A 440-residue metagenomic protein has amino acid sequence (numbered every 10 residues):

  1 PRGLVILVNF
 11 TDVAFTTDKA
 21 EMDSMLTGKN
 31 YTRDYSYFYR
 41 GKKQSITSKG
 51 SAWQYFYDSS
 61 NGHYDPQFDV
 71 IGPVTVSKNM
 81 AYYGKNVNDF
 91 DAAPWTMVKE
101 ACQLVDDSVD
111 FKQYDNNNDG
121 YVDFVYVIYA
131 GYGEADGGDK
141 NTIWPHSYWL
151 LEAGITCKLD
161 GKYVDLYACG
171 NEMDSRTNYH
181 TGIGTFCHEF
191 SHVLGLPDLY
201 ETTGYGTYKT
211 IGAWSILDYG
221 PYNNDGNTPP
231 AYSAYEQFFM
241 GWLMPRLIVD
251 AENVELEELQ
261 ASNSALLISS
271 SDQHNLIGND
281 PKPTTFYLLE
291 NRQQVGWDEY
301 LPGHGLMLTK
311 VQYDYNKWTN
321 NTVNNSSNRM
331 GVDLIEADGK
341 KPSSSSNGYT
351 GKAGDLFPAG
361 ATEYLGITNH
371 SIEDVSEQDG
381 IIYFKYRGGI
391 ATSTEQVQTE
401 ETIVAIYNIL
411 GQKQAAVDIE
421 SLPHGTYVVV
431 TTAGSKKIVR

Functional and structural regions predicted by a protein language model:
P1-G28, K85-F90, G131: Fold-level signature of zinc-dependent metallopeptidase catalytic domains
I6-T11, I128-Y132, C169, L196-P197 (+3 more regions): Active-site-proximal beta-strand/loop segments in catalytic clefts of secreted hydrolases
T16-G72, G137-R176, R246-A391: Non-catalytic C-terminal accessory/binding modules of secreted extracellular proteins
F111-F124, G278-K282: Acidic, glycine-anchored loop motifs typical of Ca2+
V127, G184-L199, L289: Active-site recognition of the HExxH zinc-binding catalytic motif
Y132-H146, T202, D225-G226: Secretory-pathway/luminal and periplasmic proteins that interact with or process carbohydrate-rich
T207-I248, D374: Post-HExxH zinc-binding segment in Zn-dependent metallohydrolases
A391-R440: C-terminal outer-membrane/trafficking sorting elements
